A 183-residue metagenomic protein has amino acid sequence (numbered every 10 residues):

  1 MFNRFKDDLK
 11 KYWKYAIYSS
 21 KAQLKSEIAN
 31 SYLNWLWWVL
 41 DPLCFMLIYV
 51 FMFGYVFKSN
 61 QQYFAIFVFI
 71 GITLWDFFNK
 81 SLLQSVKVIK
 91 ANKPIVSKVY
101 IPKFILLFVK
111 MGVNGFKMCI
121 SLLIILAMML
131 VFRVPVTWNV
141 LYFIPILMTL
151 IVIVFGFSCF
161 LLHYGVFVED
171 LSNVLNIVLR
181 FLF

Functional and structural regions predicted by a protein language model:
M1-F183: Hydrophobic transmembrane alpha-helices and immediately adjacent juxtamembrane helices of multi-pass inner-membrane
